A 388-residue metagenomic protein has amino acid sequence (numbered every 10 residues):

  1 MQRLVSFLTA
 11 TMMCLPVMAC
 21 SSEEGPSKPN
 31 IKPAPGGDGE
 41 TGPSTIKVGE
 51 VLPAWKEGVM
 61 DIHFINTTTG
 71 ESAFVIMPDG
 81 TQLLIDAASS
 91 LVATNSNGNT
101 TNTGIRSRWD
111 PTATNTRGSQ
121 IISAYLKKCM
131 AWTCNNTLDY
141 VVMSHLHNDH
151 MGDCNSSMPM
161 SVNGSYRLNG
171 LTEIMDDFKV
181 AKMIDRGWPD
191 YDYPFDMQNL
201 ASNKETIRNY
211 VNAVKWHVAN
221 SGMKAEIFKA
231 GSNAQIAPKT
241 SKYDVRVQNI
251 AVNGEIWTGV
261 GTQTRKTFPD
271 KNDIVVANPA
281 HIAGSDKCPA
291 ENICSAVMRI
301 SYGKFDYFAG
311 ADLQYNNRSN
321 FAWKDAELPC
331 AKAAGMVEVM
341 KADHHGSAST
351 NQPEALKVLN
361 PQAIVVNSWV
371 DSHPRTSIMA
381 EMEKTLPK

Functional and structural regions predicted by a protein language model:
M1-L8: Bacterial N-terminal signal peptides that target proteins for export
T9-C14: Hydrophobic helical h-region of N-terminal Sec-dependent signal peptides in bacterial secretory/periplasmic proteins
P16-A19: C-terminal motif of bacterial Sec signal peptides marking the signal peptidase cleavage site
S21-E24: Bacterial signal peptide processing site
P29, G36-D61, T67-T69, Y125-K128 (+4 more regions): Flexible, acidic/histidine-containing loops and adjacent segments that form or flank the divalent-metal
T69-E71, L91, L146-G152, P189-Y193 (+4 more regions): Active-site environment of divalent metal-dependent phosphoester hydrolases
P78-L83, S89-I184, P329-S347, N360-V365: Active-site metal-binding motif and surrounding structural segment of the metallo-beta-lactamase
D153, S319-K388: Long, structured stretches of catalytic cores involved in phosphate-ester chemistry, encompassing
